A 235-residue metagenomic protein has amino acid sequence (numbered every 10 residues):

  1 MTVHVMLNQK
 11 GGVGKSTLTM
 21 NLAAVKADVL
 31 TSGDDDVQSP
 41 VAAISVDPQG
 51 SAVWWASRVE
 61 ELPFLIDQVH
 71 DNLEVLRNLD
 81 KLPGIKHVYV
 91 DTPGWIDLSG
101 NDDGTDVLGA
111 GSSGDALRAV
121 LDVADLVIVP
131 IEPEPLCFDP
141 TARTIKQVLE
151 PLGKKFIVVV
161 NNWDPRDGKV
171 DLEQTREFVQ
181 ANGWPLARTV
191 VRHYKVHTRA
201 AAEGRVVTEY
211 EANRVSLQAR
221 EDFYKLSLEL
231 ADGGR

Functional and structural regions predicted by a protein language model:
T2-S45: Walker A/P-loop phosphate-binding motif and the immediately C-terminal alpha-helix
Q38-G94: Nucleotide-state-sensitive switch-loop elements of NTP-binding domains
A42-A43, V90, V129, V158-V160: Structural beta-sheet core signal
P83-L117: Switch II (G3) loop of P-loop NTPases
A124: An anion/phosphate-binding loop that grips the pyrophosphate of nucleotide cofactors and donors
F138-V158, P165: Conserved C-terminal guanine-recognition region of P-loop GTPase G domains, centered on the G4
D164-K169, E173-E209: Beta-strand-loop-alpha "switch" segments that mediate conformational coupling across diverse proteins
V207-R235: NTP-binding/hydrolysis catalytic cores, primarily Walker-type P-loop NTPases
